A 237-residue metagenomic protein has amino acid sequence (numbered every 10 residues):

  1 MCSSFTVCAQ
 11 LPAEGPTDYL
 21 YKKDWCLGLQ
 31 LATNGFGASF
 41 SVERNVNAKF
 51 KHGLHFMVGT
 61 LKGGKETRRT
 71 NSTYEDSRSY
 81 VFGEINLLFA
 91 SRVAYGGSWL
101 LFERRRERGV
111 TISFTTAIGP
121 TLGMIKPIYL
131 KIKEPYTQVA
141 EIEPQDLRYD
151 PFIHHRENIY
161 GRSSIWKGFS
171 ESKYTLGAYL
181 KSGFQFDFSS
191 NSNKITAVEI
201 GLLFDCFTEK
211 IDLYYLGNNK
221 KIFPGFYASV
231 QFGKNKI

Functional and structural regions predicted by a protein language model:
M1-A13, P224, A228: Bacterial Sec-dependent N-terminal signal peptides
L11-K23, N45-G53, L101-I112, F188-V198 (+1 more regions): Short loop/turn motifs that connect adjacent beta-strands in outer-membrane beta-barrel proteins
E14-K22, R68-S79, R156-I165, C206-E209: Flexible, solvent-exposed coil segments and beta strand-coil junctions, predominantly the extracellular/periplasmic
Y21-W25, A32-F36, F50-H52, L87-S91 (+4 more regions): Residues that define the transmembrane beta-barrel architecture of outer-membrane proteins
L27-L29, F40, L54-V58, F114-I118 (+3 more regions): Membrane-embedded beta-strand positions of outer-membrane beta-barrel proteins
Q30, G37-E43, G96-S98, G183-D187 (+1 more regions): Transmembrane beta-barrel domains of outer membrane proteins
M57-R92, G96-E107: Outer-membrane beta-barrel translocator/channel fold
A117-E199, L203-N219, F223, V230-I237: Outer-membrane beta-barrel transmembrane domain signature
